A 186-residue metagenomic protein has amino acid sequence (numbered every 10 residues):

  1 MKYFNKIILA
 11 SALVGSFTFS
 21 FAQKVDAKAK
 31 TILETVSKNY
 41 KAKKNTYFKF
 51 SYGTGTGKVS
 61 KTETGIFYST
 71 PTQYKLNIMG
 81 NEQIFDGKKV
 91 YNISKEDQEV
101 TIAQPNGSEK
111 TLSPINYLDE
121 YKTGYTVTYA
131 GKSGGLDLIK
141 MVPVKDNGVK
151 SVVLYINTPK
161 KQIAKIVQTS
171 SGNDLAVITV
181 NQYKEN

Functional and structural regions predicted by a protein language model:
M1-V25: Bacterial Sec-dependent N-terminal signal peptides
F19-S60, T72: N-terminal leader/targeting segments and the immediate start of mature chains
N39, G65-Y68, E82-Q83, V127-K132: Short, exposed beta-strand/loop patches in secreted or surface proteins that constitute
F48-F50, Y74-I78, V90-I93, I102 (+3 more regions): Short hydrophobic/aromatic-rich beta-strand segments that constitute the beta-sheet cores of beta-sandwich/beta-barrel
V59-K61, T70, N77, Y121-T123 (+2 more regions): Residues that act as N-cap/strand-start positions at coil-to-secondary-structure junctions
K61-L112, S171-A176: An acidic-aromatic
P105-G134: Flexible, surface-exposed loop/linker segments and immediately adjacent secondary-structure boundaries
T123-Y125, A130-N186: Gly/Pro-enriched, hydrophobic low-complexity segments that function as extracytoplasmic propeptides/linkers
